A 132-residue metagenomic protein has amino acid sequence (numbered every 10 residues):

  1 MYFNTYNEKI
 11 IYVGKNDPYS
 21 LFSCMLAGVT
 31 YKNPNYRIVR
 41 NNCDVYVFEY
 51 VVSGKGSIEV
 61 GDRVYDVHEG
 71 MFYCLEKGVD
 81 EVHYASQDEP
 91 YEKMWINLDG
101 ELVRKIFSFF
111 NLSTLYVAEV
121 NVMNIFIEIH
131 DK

Functional and structural regions predicted by a protein language model:
M1-D66, M71, Q87, L112-T114: Generic protein-terminus/edge-of-domain signal
Y19, W95-L98, A118-V122: A generic short alpha-helical patch detector that favors 3-5-residue windows in or near N-terminal regions
S23-L26, V47-Y50, D99-L102, V122-E128: Amphipathic, well-ordered alpha-helical segments in soluble domains
K55-I58, Y73, K93, F126: Secondary-structure boundary/capping motif
V67-E81: Conserved metal-binding segment of the jelly-roll/cupin
G78-L102: Ligand-binding loop in jelly-roll beta-barrel domains
K105-K132: Amphipathic alpha-helical segments enriched in hydrophobic/aromatic residues interleaved with Lys/Arg
